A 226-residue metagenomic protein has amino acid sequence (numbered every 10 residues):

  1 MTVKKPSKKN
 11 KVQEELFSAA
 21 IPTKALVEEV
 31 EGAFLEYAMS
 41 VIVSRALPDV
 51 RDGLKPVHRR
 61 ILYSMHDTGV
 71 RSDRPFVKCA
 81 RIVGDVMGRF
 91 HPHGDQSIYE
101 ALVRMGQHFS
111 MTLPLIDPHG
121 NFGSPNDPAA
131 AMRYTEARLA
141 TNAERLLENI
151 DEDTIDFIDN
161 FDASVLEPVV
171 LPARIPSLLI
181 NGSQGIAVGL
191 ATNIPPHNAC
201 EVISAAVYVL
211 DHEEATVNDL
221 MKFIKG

Functional and structural regions predicted by a protein language model:
T2-G226: Catalytic phosphate-handling regions of large nucleic-acid enzymes and associated NTPases
